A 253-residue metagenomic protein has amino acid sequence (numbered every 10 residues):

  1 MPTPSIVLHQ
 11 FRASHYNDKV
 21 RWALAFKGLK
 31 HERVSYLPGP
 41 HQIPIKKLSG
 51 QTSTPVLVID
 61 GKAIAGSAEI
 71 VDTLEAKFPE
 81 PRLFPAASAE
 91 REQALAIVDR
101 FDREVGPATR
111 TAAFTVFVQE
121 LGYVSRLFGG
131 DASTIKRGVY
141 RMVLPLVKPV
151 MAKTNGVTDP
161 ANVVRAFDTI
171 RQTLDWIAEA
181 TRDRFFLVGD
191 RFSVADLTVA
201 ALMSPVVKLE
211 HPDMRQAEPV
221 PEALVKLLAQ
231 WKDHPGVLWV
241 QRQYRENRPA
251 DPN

Functional and structural regions predicted by a protein language model:
M1-R137, N247, D251: GST-like domain detector, emphasizing the conserved glutathione-binding G-site in the N-terminal thioredoxin-like
P44, Q93, A108, Y123 (+5 more regions): Exposed alpha-helical structural elements
S49-S53, K153, E179, V220-P221: Short acidic (Asp/Glu) and glycine-rich catalytic loops that position anionic groups and cofactors
S88, P160, V164, Q230: Charge-dense, low-complexity intrinsically disordered segments
S88-A89, F192, D233: Short capping/connector residues at structural and topological boundaries
R103-A217: GST-like fold's C-terminal all-alpha helical module
L202-A250: Short His-centered aromatic/hydrophobic patch
